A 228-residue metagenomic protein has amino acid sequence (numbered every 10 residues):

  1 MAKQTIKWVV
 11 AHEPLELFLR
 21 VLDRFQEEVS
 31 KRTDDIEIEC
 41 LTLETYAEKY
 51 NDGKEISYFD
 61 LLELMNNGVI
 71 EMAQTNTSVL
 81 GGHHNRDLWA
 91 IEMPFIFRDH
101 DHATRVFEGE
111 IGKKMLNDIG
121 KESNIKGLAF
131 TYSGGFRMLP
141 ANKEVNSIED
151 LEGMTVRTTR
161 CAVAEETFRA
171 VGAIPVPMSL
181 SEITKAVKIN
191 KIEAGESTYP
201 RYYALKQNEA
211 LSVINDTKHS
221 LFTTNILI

Functional and structural regions predicted by a protein language model:
M1-D101, K121, K126-I228: N-terminal secretory/targeting leader peptides
R98-E122: Short, solvent-exposed loop/beta-turn-alpha elements that line the ligand-binding surface or hinge of extracytoplasmic
